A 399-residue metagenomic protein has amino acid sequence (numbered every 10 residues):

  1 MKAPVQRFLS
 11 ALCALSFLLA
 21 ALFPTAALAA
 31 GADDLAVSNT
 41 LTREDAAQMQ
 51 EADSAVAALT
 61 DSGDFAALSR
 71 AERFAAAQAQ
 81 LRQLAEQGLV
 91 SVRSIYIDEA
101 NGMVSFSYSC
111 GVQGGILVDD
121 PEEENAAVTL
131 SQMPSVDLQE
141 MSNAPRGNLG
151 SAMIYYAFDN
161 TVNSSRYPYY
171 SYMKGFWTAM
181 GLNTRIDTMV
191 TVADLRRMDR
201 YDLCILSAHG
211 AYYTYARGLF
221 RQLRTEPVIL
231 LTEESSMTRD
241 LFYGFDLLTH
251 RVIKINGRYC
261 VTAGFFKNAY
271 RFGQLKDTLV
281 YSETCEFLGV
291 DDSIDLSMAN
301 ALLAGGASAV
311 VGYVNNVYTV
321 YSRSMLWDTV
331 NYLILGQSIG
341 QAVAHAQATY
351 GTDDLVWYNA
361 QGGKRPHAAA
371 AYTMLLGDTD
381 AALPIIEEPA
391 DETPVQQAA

Functional and structural regions predicted by a protein language model:
K2-L12: Bacterial N-terminal signal peptides that target proteins for export
L12-P24: Bacterial N-terminal signal peptides
A21-D33: Sec-dependent signal peptide cleavage junction
A30-N148, A382-A399: N-terminal propeptides/leader regions of secreted preproproteins that are proteolytically removed before maturation
N39-L41, D45-T60, V128-D240, G244: A domain-level signal for caspase-like cysteine endopeptidase catalytic cores and their zymogen-processing architecture
A152-Y156, L203-S207, T278-E283, A309-Y313: Structural recognition of the beta-strand scaffold that forms the well-ordered cores of secreted hydrolase catalytic
Y213-S308: Cysteine protease catalytic core and zymogen-processing segment of caspase-like enzymes
L279-A398: Active-site-proximal C-terminal subdomain of hydrolase catalytic domains
